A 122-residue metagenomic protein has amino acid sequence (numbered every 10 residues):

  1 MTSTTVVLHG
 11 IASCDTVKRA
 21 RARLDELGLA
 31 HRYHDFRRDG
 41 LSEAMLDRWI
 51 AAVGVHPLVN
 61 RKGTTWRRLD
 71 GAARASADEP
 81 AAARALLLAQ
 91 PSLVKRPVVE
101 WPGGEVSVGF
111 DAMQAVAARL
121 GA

Functional and structural regions predicted by a protein language model:
M1-T2, K95: Intrinsically disordered, low-complexity proline-rich regions
T2-L27, H31-D39: Local sequence-structure signature of Cys/Sec-based thiol-disulfide redox active-site neighborhoods
F36-A122: Thiol/selenol-based redox catalytic cores and closely related redox-interacting motifs
